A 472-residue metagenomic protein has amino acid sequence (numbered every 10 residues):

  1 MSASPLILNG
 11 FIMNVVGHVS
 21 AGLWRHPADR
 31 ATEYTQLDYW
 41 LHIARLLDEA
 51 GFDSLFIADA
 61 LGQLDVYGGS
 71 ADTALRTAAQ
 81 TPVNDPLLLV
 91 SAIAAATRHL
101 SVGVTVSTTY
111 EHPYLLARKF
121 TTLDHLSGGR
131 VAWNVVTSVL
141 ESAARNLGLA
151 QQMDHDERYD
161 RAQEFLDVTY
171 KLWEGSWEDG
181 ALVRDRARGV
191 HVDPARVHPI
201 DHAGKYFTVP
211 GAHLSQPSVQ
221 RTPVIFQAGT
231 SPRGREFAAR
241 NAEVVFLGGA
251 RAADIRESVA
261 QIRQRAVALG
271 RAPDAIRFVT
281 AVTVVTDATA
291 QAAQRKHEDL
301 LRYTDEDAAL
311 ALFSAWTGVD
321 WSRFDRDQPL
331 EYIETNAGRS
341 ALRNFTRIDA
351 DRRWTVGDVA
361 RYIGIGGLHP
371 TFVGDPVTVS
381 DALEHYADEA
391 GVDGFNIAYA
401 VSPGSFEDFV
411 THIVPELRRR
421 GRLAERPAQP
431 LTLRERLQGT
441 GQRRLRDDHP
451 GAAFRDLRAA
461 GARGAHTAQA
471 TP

Functional and structural regions predicted by a protein language model:
M1-A96, Q220-P223, F345, H449-P450 (+1 more regions): N-terminal beta1-alpha1-beta2 module of alpha/beta enzyme domains
M1-V19, D156-Q220, A253-E257, Q264-H385 (+1 more regions): An alpha-helical appendage that flanks or caps ligand/catalytic pockets
S2, D48-E49, S91-R98, D124-R130 (+2 more regions): Acidic (Asp/Glu)-rich catalytic clusters
L6-G10, L55-I57, L100-V106, V131-V135 (+4 more regions): Hydrophobic faces of well-ordered beta-strands that scaffold small-molecule active sites in alpha/beta enzyme cores
L8, L47, G51, I93 (+8 more regions): Conserved, mostly hydrophobic/aromatic
N9-N14, D29-D38, L89-Q220, G234: Hydrophobic, small-residue-rich alpha-helical packing segments that form membrane-like cores
Y34-L46, Q227-F237, D375-D388: Short, acidic/polar
Q63, P82-D85, A92-T105, Q227 (+7 more regions): Catalytic cores of nucleotide-enabled group-transfer and carboxylate-activating enzymes in metabolic and assembly-line
